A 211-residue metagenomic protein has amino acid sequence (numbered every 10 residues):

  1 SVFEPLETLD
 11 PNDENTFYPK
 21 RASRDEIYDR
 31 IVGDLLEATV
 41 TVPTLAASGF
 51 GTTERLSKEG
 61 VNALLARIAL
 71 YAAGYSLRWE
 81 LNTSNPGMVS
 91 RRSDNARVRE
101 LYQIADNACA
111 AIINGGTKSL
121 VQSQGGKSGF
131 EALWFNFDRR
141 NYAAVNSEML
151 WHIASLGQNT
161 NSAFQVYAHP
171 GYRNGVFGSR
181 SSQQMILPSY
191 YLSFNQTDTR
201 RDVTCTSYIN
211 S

Functional and structural regions predicted by a protein language model:
S1-S57, A69-R97: Aromatic-anchored glycine-rich loop motif in surface-exposed flexible loops
A38, L45, A105, A111-G115 (+1 more regions): Alpha-helical solenoid scaffolds that mediate protein-protein interactions, centered on TPR/SEL1-like repeats but also
G49-F50, A108, L120-S211: Elongated scaffold/linker segments in the mid-to-C-terminal portions of large proteins
A63: Conserved catalytic or metal-liganding residues and their short signature motifs at active sites of enzymes
G74-W79, I112-F130: Bacterial peptidoglycan biogenesis and beta-lactam-recognition machinery
